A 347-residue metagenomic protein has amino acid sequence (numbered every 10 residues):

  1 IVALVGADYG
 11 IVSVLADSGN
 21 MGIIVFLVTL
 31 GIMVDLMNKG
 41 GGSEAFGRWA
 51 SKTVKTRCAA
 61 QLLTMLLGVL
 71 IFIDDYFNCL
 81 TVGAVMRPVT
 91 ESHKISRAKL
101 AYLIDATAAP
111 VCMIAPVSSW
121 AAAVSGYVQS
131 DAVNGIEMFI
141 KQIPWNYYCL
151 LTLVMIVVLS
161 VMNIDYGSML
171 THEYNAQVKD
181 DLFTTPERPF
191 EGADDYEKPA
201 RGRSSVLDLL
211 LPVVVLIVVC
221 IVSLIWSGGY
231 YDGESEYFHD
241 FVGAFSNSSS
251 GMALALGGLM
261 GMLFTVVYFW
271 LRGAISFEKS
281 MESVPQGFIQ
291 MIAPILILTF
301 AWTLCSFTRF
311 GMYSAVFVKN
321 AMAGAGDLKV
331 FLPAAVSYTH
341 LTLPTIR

Functional and structural regions predicted by a protein language model:
I1-A7, I23-I32, C149-V154, D208-V218 (+3 more regions): Hydrophobic mid-bilayer segments of alpha-helices in multi-pass membrane transport proteins, especially secondary
V5-A101, R272-R347: Membrane-embedded alpha-helical segments and adjacent helix-loop junctions characteristic of multi-pass solute
V12-M21, F139-I143, D240-G257, A323-D327: Interfacial loop-to-helix junctions that mark the boundaries of transmembrane helices in multi-pass membrane
E91-D181, Y196-D208: Membrane-core helix-loop-helix motifs of multi-pass transport proteins
A122-S130, L224-S227, Y231, C305-F310: Juxtamembrane/transmembrane-helix interface segments of polytopic membrane transporters
Q129-I136, D232-V242, V316-A321: Membrane-interfacial helical/loop segments at transmembrane boundaries in membrane proteins
I143-L150, F190-D194, A200-V213, I217-I221 (+4 more regions): Hydrophobic packing and interface segments
T152-N247, L259, L263-S283: Long, contiguous bundles of hydrophobic transmembrane helices that form the permeation core of multi-pass
